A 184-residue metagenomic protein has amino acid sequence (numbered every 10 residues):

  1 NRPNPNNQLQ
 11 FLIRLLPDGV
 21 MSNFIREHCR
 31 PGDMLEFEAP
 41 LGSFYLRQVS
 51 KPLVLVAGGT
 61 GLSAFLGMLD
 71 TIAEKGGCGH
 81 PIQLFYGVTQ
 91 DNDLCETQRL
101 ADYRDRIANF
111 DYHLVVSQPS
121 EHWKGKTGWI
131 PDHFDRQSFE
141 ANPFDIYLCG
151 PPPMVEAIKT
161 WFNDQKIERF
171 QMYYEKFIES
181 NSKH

Functional and structural regions predicted by a protein language model:
N1-D33, V88-Q90, V115-P119: Ferredoxin-reductase
N1-P3, R47-T60, Q165: Short, compositionally biased
V20-M21, G42-V49: Short, Lys/Arg- and Gly-enriched loop/turn segments at beta-strand edges
N23, S63, E156, T160: Alpha-helical elements of the RecA-like P-loop NTPase motor core of helicases
L35-F37: Generic structural signal for buried aliphatic residues
A64-E74: Histidine-anchored nucleotide/phosphate-binding helix
P81, F85-H184: Reductase modules of NAD(P)H-dependent flavoproteins
